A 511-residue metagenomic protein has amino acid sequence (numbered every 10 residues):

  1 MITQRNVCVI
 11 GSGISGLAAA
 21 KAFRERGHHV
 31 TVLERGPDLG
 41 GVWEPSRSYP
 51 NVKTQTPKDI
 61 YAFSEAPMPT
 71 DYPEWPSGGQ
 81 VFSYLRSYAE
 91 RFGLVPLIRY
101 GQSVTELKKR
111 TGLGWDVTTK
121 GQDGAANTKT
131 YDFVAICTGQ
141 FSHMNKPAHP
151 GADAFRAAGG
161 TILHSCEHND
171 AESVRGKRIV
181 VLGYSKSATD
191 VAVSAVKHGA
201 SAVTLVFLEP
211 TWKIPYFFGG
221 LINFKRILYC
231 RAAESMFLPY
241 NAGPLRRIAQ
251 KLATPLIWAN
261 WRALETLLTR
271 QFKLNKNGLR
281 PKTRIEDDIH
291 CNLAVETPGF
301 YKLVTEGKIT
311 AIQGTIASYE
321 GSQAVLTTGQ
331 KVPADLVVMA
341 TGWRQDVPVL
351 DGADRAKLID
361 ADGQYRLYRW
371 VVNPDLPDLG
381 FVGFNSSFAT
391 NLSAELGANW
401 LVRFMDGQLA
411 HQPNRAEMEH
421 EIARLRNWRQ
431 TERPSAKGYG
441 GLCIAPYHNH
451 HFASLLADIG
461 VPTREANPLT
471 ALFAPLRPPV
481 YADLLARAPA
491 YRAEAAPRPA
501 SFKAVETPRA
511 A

Functional and structural regions predicted by a protein language model:
T3, C8-L39, R86, V134-R280 (+4 more regions): Rossmann-like dinucleotide-binding core of oxidoreductases
P37-P67, I214-Y229: Conserved N-terminal glycine-rich FAD pyrophosphate-binding loop of Rossmann-like flavoproteins
L39, A340-Q408: Glycine/threonine-rich phosphate-binding loop and adjacent beta-strand/alpha-helix elements that clamp
S64-S77, D116, N277-C291: Helix-loop-beta segment of a Rossmann-like dinucleotide-binding subdomain
E74-H143, Y319: Feature captures the FAD/FMN-dependent oxidoreductase FAD-binding
F82-I98, N292-Q313: Helical element adjacent to the flavin cofactor pocket in flavoenzyme catalytic cores
T204, T211-P215, D378-A511: C-terminal, flexible cofactor-proximal segment of oxidoreductases
A294-K308, G321, T327, K331-D346: Glycine-rich, aromatic-lined ligand/substrate-binding cores of catalytic and carbohydrate-binding domains
